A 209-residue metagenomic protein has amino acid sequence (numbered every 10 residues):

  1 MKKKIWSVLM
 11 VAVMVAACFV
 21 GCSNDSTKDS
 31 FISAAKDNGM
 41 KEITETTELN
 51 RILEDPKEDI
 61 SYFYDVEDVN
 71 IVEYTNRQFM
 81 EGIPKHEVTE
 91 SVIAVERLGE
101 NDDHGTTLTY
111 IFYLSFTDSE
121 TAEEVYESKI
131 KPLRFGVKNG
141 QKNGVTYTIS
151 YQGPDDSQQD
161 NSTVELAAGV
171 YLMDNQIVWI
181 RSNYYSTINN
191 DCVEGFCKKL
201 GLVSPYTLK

Functional and structural regions predicted by a protein language model:
M1-L9: Bacterial N-terminal signal peptides that target proteins for export
A17-G21: C-terminal motif of bacterial Sec signal peptides marking the signal peptidase cleavage site
S23-D25: Bacterial signal peptide processing site
T27-F31, E48, P56, A122-K129 (+1 more regions): Stable alpha-helical elements in mature extracytoplasmic
D29-T47: Post-signal peptide N-terminal segment of mature Sec-exported envelope proteins
E42-Y110, V125, Q159-D160: Short, compositionally biased low-complexity segments enriched in polar/charged residues
V92-Y147: Long, charged/polar, surface-exposed segments that mediate recognition or autoinhibition
K138-K209: A short, solvent-exposed beta-edge/loop patch
